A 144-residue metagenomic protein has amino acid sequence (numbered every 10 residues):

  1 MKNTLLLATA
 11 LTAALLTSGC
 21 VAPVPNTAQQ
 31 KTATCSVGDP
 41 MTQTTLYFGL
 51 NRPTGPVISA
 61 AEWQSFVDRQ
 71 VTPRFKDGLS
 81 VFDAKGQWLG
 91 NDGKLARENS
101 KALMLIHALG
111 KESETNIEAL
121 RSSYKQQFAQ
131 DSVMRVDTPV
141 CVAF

Functional and structural regions predicted by a protein language model:
M1-A8: Bacterial N-terminal signal peptides that target proteins for export
L16-G19: C-terminal motif of bacterial Sec signal peptides marking the signal peptidase cleavage site
V21-P23: Bacterial signal peptide processing site
T27-F48: Post-signal peptide N-terminal segment of mature Sec-exported envelope proteins
M41-A60, M104: Terminal, regulation- and interaction-focused segments at domain boundaries
T45, S80-F82, M134: Structural recognition of the beta-strand scaffold that forms the well-ordered cores of secreted hydrolase catalytic
E62-S100, I106-K111: Mature extracytoplasmic domains of secretory-pathway proteins
L95-F144: Helix-rich interaction surfaces within compact, conserved domain-sized segments that mediate assembly or partner
